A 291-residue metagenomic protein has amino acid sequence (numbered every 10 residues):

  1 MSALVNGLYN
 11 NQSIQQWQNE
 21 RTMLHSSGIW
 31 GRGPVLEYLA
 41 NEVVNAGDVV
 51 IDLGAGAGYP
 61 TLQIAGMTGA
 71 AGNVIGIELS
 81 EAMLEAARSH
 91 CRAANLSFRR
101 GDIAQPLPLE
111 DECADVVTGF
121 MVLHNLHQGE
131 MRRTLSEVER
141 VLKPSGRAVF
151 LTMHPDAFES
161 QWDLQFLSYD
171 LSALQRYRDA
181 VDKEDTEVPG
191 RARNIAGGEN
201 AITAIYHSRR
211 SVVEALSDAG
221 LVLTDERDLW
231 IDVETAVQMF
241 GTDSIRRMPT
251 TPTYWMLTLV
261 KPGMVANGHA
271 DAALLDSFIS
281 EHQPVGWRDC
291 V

Functional and structural regions predicted by a protein language model:
M1-A46, Y59-Q63: Conserved class I S-adenosyl-L-methionine
I51-L53, A57-Q105: Class I SAM-dependent methyltransferase SAM/SAH-binding core
A70-A71, L142-R147: Short glycine-dipeptide loop
L107-V117: A short acidic, Gly/Pro-enriched loop at the edge of an enzyme's catalytic core that lines a small-molecule cofactor
V116-E130: A short SAM/SAH-binding and catalytic strip from SAM-dependent methyltransferases
R132-P144: A short glycine-rich, Lys/Arg-flanked "PGG" loop and its adjoining helix->strand segment in the class I
V149-V181: Conserved class I S-adenosyl-L-methionine
T203-G220, E226: Short alpha-helix
